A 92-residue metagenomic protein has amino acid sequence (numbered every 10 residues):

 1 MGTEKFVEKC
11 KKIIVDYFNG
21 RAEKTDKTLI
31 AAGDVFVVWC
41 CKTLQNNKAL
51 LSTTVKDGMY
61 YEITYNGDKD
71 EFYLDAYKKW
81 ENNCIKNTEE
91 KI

Functional and structural regions predicted by a protein language model:
M1-A22: N-terminal trafficking/processing presequences and adjacent post-cleavage segments of proteins routed to secretion
C10, C40-C41, C84: Generic recognition of cysteine residues
I14, T25-D26, N47, I85-T88: Amphipathic alpha-helical interaction segments
N19-A32: Compositionally biased, intrinsically disordered low-complexity regions enriched for acidic
D34-E71: Amphipathic, interaction-prone secondary-structure segments
D57-I92: Short, compact, well-ordered microdomains
